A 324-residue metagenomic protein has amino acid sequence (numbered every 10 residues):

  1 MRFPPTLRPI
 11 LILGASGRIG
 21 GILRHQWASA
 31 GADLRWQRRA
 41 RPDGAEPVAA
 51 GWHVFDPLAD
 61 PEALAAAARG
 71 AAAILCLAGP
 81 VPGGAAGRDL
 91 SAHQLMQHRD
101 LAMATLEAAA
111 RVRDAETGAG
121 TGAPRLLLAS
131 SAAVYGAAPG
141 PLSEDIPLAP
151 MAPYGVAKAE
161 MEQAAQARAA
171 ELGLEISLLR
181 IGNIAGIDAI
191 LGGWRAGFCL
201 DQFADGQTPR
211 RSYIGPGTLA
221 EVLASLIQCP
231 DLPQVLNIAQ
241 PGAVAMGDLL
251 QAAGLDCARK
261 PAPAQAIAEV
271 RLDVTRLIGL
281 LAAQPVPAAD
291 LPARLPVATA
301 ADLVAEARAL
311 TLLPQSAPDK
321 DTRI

Functional and structural regions predicted by a protein language model:
M1-F3, W27, A288-I324: Amphipathic terminal alpha-helices
L7-A30: N-terminal Rossmann NAD(P)H-binding glycine-rich loop of SDR-like oxidoreductase domains
L13, Q37, L77, L126-A132 (+1 more regions): SDR active-site strand-loop-helix element
G51-D100: NAD(P)H-binding glycine-rich loop region in Rossmannoid oxidoreductase-like domains and their noncatalytic homologs
M103-A152: Conserved Rossmann-fold NAD(P)-dependent oxidoreductase catalytic core, especially the SDR/UDP-sugar
M151-I176: Active-site Tyr-X1-5-Lys
A167-G217: NAD(P)-dependent short-chain dehydrogenase/reductase
L219-V274, A307-I324: Mid/C-terminal beta-alpha module of Rossmann-like enzyme folds, strongest in SDR-family dehydrogenases/epimerases
